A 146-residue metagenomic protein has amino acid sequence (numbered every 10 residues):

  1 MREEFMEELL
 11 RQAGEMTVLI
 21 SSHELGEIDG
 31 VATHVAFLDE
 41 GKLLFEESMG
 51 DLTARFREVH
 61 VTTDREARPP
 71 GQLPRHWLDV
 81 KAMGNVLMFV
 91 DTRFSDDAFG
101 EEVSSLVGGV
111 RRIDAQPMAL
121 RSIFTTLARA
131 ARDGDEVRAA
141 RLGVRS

Functional and structural regions predicted by a protein language model:
E3-F94: ABC transporter nucleotide-binding domain
R57-D135, A140-L142: Short, charged/small-residue-rich alpha-helical element at the C-terminal edge of ABC transporter nucleotide-binding
